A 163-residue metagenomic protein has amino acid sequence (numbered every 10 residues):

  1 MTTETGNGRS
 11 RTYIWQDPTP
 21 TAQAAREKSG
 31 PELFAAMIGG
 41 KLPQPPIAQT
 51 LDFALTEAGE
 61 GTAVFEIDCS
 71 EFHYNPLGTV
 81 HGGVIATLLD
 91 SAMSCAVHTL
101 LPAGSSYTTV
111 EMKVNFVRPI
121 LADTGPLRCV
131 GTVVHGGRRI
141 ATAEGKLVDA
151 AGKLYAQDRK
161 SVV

Functional and structural regions predicted by a protein language model:
M1-E66: Non-catalytic linker/capping segments at the edges of enzyme domains
P43, D68, F72-S94: Hot-dog-fold acyl-thioester-processing enzymes
I47, V80, A96-R128: Hydrophobic beta-strand-centered segment that forms part of the acyl-chain substrate-binding groove
D52, G61, G78, G82-G83 (+3 more regions): Glycine-centered flexibility sites
F65-I67, V114, G145: Preference for bulky hydrophobic residues occupying beta-strand positions in well-ordered beta-sheet regions
S106, V117-E144, V148-Q157: Beta-rich strand-turn-strand
V162: Conserved small/polar residues in nucleotide/adenosyl-binding loops
